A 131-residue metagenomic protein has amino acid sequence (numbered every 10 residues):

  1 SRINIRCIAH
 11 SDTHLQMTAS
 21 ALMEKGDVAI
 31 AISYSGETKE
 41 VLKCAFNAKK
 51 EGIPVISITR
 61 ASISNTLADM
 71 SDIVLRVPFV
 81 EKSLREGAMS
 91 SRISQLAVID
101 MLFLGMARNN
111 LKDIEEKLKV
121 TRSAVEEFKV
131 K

Functional and structural regions predicted by a protein language model:
S1-I93, A97, M101-N110: Glycine-rich phosphate-binding loops that contact phosphosugars or nucleotide phosphates
K112-K131: A short, charged, Gly/Pro-tolerant segment at domain boundaries
